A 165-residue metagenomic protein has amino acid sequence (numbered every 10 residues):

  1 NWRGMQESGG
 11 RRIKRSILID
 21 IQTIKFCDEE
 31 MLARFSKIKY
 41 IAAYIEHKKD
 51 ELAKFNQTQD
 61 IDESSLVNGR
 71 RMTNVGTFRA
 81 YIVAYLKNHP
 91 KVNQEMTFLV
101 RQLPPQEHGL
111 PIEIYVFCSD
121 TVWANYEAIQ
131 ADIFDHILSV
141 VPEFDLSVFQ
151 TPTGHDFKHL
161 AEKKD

Functional and structural regions predicted by a protein language model:
N1-I61: Soluble accessory domains appended to multi-pass membrane transport proteins
S36-D165: Long, non-transmembrane cytosolic or organellar matrix-exposed soluble domains/tails of integral membrane proteins
